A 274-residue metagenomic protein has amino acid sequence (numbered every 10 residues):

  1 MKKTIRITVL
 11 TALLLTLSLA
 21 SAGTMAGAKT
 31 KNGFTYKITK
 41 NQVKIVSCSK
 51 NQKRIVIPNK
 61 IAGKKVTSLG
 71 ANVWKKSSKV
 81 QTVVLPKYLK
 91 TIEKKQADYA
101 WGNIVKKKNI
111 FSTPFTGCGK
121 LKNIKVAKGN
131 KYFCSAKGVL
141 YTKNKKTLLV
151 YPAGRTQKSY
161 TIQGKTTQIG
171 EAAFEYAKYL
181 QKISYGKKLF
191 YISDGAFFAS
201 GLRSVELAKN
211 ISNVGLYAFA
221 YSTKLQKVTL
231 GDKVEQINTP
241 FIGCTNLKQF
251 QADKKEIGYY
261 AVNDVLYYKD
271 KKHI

Functional and structural regions predicted by a protein language model:
M1-A12: Bacterial N-terminal signal peptides that target proteins for export
T11-A20: Bacterial N-terminal signal peptides
L19-N32: Sec-dependent signal peptide cleavage junction
G33-N41, K50-S68, S78-K94, D98-F111 (+8 more regions): Structural signature of tandem-repeat unit edges
K44-I45: Conserved functional micro-motifs across diverse proteins
C48, N72-K75: Acidic, Ser/Thr
F241: Conserved, function-critical positions that sit in or immediately flank catalytic and ligand-binding motifs
